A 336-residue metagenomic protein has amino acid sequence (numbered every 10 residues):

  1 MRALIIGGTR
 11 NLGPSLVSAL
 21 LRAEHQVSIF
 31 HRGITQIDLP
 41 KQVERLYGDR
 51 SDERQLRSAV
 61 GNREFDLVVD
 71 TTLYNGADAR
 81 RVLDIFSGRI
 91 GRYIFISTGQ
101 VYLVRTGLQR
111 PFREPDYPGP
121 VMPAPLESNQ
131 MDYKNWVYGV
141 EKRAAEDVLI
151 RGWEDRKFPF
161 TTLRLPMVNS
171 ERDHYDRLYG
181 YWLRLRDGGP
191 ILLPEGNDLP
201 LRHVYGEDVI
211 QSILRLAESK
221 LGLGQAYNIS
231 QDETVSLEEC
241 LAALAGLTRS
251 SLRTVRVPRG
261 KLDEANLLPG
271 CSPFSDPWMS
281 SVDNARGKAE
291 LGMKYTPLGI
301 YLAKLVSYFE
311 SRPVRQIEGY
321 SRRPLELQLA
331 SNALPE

Functional and structural regions predicted by a protein language model:
A3-A23: N-terminal Rossmann NAD(P)H-binding glycine-rich loop of SDR-like oxidoreductase domains
L12, V209, I213, I229 (+3 more regions): Non-catalytic, hydrophobic alpha-helical segments
I34-F95, V101-L103: NAD(P)H-binding glycine-rich loop region in Rossmannoid oxidoreductase-like domains and their noncatalytic homologs
R81-R143: Conserved Rossmann-fold NAD(P)-dependent oxidoreductase catalytic core, especially the SDR/UDP-sugar
A145-R172: Conserved beta-loop-beta element that borders a ligand/cofactor-binding pocket
T162, N197, R202-I210, A226 (+4 more regions): Conserved loop-to-helix N-cap of the C-terminal "lid" that shapes the substrate pocket in Rossmann-like
Y175-Y181, P194-A217, G224-Q225: Substrate-positioning beta->alpha
R215-S272, W278, R312-P313, I317-E336: Mid/C-terminal beta-alpha module of Rossmann-like enzyme folds, strongest in SDR-family dehydrogenases/epimerases
